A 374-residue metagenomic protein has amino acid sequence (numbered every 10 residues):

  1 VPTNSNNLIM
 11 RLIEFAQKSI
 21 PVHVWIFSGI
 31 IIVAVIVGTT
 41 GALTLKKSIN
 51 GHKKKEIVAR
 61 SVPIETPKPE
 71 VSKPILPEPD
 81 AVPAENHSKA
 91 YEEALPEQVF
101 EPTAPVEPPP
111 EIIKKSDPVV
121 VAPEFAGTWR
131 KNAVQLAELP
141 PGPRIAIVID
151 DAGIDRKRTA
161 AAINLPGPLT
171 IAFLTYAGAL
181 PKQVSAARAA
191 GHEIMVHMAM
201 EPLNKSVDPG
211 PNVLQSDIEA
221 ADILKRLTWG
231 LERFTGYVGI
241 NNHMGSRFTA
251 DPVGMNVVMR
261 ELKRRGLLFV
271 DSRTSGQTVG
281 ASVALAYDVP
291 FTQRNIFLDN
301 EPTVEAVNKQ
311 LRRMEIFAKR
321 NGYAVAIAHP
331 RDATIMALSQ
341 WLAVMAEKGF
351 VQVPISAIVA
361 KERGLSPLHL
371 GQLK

Functional and structural regions predicted by a protein language model:
V1-V22: N-terminal Lys/Arg-rich, disordered targeting/topogenic segments
F15-L43: Membrane interfacial helix-start segments of signal peptides and signal-anchor transmembrane helices
T44-G127: Juxtamembrane proline-rich low-complexity "stalk" or linker regions positioned immediately after a signal peptide
F125, W129-P211: Active-site beta->alpha N-cap acidic-glycine motif
R144-A146, P168-A172, E193-M195, V238-N241 (+3 more regions): Structural preference for beta-strand elements that scaffold enzyme active sites
Y176-K182, S216-K225: Glycine-rich anion/phosphate-binding loops
A220-L311, H329-V351, S356: Catalytic domains of cell-wall/extracellular-matrix polysaccharide-remodeling enzymes, centered on de-N-acetylation
F350-K374: C-terminal accessory extensions appended to soluble enzyme cores
